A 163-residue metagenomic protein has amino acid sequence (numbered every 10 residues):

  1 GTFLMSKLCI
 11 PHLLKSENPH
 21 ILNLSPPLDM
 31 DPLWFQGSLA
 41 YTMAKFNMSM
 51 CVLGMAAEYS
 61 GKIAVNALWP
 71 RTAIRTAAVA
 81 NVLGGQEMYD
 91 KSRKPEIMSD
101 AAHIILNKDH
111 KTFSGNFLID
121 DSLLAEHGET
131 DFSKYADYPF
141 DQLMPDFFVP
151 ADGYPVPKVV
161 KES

Functional and structural regions predicted by a protein language model:
G1, M5-C9, L13, C51-V52 (+2 more regions): Hydrophobic positions on the long internal alpha-helix of Rossmann-like NAD(P)-dependent oxidoreductase domains
G1-T2, S6, A44-K45, D90-K94: Short alpha-helix in the Rossmann-fold core of NAD(P)-dependent oxidoreductases
T2, H20-L24, G115: Conserved long hydrophobic alpha-helices within structured protein cores
F3, T76-A77: Alpha-helical elements of the RecA-like P-loop NTPase motor core of helicases
L4, A57, L118: Short, flexible micro-motifs
I10, L14-G61, W69-I74, A80-G85: Catalytic loop of short-chain dehydrogenase/reductase
A64: Conserved Rossmann-like nucleotide-binding pocket used by diverse enzymes that bind dinucleotide cofactors
A67-L68, Q86-S163: C-terminal helical subdomain
